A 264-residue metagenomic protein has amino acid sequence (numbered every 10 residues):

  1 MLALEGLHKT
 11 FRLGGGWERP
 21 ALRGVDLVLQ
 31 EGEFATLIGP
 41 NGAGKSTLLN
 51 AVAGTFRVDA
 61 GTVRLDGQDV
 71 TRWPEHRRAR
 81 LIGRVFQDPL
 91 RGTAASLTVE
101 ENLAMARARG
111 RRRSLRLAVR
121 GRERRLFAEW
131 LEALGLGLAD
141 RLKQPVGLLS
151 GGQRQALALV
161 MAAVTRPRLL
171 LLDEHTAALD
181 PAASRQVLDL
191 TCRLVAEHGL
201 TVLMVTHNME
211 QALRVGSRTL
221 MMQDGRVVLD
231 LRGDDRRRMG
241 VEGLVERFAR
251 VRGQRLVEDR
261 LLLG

Functional and structural regions predicted by a protein language model:
M1, T10-G24, P74: A short, flexible loop at the N-terminus of ABC-type nucleotide-binding domains that lies
G15, R19, R57, D69-G83 (+5 more regions): ABC ATPase NBD coupling module
I38-P40: The feature captures the beta-strand-to-loop junction immediately N-terminal to the Walker
A53: Helix-to-loop junction immediately C-terminal to a conserved catalytic motif
G61-Q68, L229-L231: Conserved ABC transporter NBD signature motif
A162-A163: ABC ATPase C-loop
T206-H207: H-loop/switch region of ABC-family ATPase nucleotide-binding domains
R236-G264: ABC ATPase nucleotide-binding domains
